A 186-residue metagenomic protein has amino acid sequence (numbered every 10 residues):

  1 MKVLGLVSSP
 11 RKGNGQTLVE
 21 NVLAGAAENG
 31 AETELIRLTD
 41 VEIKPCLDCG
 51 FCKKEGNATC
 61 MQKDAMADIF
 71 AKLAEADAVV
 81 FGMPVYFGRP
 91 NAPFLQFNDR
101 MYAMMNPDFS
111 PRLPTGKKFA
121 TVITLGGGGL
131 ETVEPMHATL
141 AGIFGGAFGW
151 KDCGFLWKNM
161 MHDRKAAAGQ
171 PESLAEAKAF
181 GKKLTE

Functional and structural regions predicted by a protein language model:
M1-M104, C153, R164-E186: N-terminal beta1-alpha1-beta2 submodule of the flavodoxin-like/Rossmannoid cofactor-binding fold
A92-P93, F109-K151: Short, glycine-/small-residue-rich phosphate/pyrophosphate-handling segment
L125-G128, N159-D163: A short, flexible beta-alpha/helix-coil linker loop
C153-N159: Beta-strand-loop-alpha "switch" segments that mediate conformational coupling across diverse proteins
